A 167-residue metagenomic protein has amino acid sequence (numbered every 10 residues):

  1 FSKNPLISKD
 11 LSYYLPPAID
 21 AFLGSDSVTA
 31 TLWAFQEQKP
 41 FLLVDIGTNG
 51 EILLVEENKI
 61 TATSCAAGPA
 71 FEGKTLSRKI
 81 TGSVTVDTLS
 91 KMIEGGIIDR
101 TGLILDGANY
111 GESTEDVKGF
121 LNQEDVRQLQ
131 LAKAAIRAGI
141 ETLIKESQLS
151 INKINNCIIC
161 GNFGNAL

Functional and structural regions predicted by a protein language model:
F1-L6, Y13-A18, F22, T29-V84: Glycine-rich phosphate-binding loop of actin/hexokinase-like ATP-binding domains
I19-L23, I80-T81, F120-A135: Catalytic cores of large soluble enzymes that bind and process phosphate-bearing ligands
S27-A34, Q130-N152: Phosphate/ATP-binding catalytic cores across multiple sugar-kinase/actin-like superfamilies, primarily ASKHA
Q36-K39, N58, S90-I98, E141-L149: Generic secondary-structure signature for well-ordered alpha-helical cores
V86-A132: Gly/charged contiguous loops adjacent to phosphate- or pyrophosphate-bearing nucleotide/cofactor binding elements
K118, L143, N165-L167: Generic long, charged, amphipathic alpha-helical segments
I154-L167: Glycine-rich phosphate-binding loops at beta-strand->alpha-helix junctions
